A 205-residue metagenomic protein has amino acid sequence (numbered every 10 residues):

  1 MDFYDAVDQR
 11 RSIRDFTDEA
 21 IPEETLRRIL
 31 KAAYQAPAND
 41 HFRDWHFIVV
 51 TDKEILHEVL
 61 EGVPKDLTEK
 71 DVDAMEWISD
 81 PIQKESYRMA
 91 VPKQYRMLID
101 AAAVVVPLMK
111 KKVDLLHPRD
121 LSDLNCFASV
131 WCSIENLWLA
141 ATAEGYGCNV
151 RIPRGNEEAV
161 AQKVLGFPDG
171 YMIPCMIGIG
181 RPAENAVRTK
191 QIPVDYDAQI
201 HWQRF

Functional and structural regions predicted by a protein language model:
D5, S12-I13, M172-F205: C-terminal helix-cap and adjacent tail motif
V7, I29-A33, I177: Short alpha-helical scaffolding segments that buttress acidic/His motifs in well-ordered protein cores
S12-R28: A short N-terminal beta-strand-loop micro-motif at the entrance of redox/enzyme domains
I29, A33-Y34, A103-V105, K110-K163: Small-aliphatic-rich amphipathic alpha-helix that forms the alpha element of a beta-alpha
K31-Q35, R88-K93, A161-V164, A186: Glycine-rich, charged/polar anion/phosphate-binding loops that engage phosphate groups from diverse ligands
P37-H41: Glycine-rich phosphate/pyrophosphate-binding beta-alpha loops
F42-D44, L98-A103, M172: Short connector loops at helix/strand junctions that flank enzyme active sites, especially segments positioning acidic
V49-V130: Glycine/small-residue-rich phosphate/adenosyl-binding loop
